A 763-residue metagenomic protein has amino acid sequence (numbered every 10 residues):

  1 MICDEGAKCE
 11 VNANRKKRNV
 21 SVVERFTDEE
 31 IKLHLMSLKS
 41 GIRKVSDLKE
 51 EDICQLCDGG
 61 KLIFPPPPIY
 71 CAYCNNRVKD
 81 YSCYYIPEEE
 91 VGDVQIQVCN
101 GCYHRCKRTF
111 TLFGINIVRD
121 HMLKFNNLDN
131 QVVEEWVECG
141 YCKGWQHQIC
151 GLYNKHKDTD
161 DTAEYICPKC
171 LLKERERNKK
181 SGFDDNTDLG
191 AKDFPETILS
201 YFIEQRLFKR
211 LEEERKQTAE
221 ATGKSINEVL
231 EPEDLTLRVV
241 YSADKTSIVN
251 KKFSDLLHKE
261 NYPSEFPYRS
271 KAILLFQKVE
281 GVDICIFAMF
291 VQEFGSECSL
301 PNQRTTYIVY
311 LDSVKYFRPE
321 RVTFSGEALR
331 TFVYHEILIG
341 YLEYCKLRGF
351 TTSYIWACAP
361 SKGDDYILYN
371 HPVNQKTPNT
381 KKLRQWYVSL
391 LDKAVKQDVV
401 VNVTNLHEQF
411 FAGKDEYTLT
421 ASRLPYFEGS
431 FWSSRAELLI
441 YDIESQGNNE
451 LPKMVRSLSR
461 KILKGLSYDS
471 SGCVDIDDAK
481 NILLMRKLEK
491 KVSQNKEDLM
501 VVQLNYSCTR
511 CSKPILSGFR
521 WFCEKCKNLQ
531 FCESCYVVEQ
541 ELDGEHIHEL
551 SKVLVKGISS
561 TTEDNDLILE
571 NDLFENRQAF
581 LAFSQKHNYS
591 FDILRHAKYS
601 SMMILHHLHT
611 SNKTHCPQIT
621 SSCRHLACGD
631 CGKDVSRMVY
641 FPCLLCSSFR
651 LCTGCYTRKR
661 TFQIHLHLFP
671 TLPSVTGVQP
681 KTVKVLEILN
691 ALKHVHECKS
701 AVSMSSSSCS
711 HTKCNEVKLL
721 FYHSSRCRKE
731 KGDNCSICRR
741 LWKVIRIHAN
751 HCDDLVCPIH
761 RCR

Functional and structural regions predicted by a protein language model:
I2-I69, N75, K79-E88, G92 (+5 more regions): Intrinsically disordered, low-complexity acidic and serine/threonine/proline-rich regulatory regions
D4-V249, F253-L257, E524-Q530, L644-R650: PHD-type zinc finger and closely related Cys/His-rich zinc-binding mini-domains in nuclear regulators
D52-Q55, I69, Q97, V137 (+14 more regions): Cys/His-enriched microdomains
D58-K61, A72-N75, Y103, K143 (+14 more regions): Cys/His-coordinated zinc-binding microdomains
V91, C102-M122, K155-G182, P360 (+6 more regions): Cys/His-rich, Zn2+-coordinating zinc-finger modules
G101, V133-Y141, W145, L152-K157 (+3 more regions): Acyl-donor binding region in acyl/amide transferases
V133-E135, W145-Y153, K491-K525, E533 (+2 more regions): Cys/His-rich Zn2+-binding "zinc-finger" mini-domains, especially FYVE domains and B-box/RING-like TRIM modules
G518-W521, M638-F641, V678, S700-S710 (+1 more regions): Short, recurring structural edge motifs at helix starts
